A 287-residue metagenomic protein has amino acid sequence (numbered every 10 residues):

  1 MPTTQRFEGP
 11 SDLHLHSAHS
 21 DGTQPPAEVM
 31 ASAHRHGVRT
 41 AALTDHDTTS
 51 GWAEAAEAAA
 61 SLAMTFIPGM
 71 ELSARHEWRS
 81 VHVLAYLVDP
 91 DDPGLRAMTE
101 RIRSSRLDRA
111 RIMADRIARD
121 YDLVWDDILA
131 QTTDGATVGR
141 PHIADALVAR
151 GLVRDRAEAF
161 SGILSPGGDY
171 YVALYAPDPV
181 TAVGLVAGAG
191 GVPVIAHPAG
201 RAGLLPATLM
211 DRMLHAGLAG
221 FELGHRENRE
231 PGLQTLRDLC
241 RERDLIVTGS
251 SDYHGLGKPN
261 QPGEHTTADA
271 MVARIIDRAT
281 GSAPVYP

Functional and structural regions predicted by a protein language model:
M1-R79, L164-S165, V183-G184, A189-G203 (+1 more regions): An N-terminally biased module of ancient metal coordination in phosphate/nucleic-acid-related enzymes
P2, A58-T208, A270-S282, Y286: Extended substrate/RNA-proximal surfaces in nucleic-acid metabolism proteins
E230-P231, S250-P287: Catalytic core of soluble alpha/beta enzymes
